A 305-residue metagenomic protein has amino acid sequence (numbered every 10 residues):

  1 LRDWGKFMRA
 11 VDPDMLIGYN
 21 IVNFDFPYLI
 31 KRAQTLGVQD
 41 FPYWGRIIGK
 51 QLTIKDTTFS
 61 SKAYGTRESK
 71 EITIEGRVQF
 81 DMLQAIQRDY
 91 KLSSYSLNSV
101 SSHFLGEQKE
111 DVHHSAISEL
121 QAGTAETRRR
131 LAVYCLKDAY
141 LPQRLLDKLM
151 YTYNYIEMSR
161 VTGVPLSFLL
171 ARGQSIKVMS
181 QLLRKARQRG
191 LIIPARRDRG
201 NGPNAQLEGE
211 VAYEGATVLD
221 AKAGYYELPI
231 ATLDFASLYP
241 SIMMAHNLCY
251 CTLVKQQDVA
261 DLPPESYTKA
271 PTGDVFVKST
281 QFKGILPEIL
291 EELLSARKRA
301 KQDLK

Functional and structural regions predicted by a protein language model:
L1-P27: Proline-aspartate-enriched helix->loop->beta-strand connector
D12, L16, F26, T35 (+1 more regions): Active-site-proximal helix-loop-helix substrate-binding element of RNase H-like nuclease domains
I17, Q79, V218, I230-T232 (+1 more regions): Structured core elements
D25-D40, T58, R160, A245-T252: Short secondary-structure boundary/capping segments
K70, K109-L120, Q206-G215, S266-T272: Active-site-adjacent bridging/hinge elements
S118-H246: Common nucleic-acid-contacting/processivity interface regions adjacent to the catalytic cores of nucleic-acid enzymes
L228-P229, L233-K305: Helical catalytic core of nucleic-acid polymerases
